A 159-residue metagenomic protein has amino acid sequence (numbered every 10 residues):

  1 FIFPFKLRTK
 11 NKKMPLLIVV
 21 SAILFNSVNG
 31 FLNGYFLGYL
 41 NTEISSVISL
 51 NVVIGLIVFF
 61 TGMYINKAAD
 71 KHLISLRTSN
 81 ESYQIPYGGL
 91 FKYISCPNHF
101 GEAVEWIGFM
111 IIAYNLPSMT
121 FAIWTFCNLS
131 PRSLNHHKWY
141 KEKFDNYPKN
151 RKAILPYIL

Functional and structural regions predicted by a protein language model:
F1-M14, G30-N41: Internal transmembrane alpha-helix with an interfacial aromatic "cap," most often the third helix
K12-I23: Cytoplasmic-side transmembrane-helix entry/capping segments in multi-pass membrane proteins
S21-N33, G55-I65: Alpha-helical transmembrane segments of multi-pass integral membrane proteins
Y39-L159: Hydrophobic transmembrane alpha-helices
